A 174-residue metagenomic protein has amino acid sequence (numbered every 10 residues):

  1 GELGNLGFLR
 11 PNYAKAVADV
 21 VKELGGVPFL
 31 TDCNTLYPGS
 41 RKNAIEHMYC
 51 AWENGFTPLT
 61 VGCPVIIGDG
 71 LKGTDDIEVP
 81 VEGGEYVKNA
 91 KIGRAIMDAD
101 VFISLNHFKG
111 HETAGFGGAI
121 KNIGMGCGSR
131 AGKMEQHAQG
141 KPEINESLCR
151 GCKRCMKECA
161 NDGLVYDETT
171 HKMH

Functional and structural regions predicted by a protein language model:
G1-H174: N-terminal and secondary-structure boundary signal
